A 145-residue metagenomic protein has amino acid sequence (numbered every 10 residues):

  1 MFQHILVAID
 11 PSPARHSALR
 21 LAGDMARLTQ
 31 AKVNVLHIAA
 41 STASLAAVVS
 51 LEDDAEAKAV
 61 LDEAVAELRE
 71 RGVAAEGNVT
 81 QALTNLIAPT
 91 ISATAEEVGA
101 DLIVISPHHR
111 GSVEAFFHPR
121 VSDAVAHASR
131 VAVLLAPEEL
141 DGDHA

Functional and structural regions predicted by a protein language model:
Q3-L51, V73, A128: Small/aliphatic-rich secondary-structure junction motif
G23, S92, D123: Active-site phosphate/pyrophosphate- and oxyanion-stabilizing loops and adjacent acidic/basic residues in soluble
V33, A75-G77, V133: Hydrophobic anchor at the start of a short beta-strand that flanks the dinucleotide cofactor-binding loop
L36-E63, T90, H144-A145: Acidic, proline/glycine-rich short linear motifs
S50-D54, T94-E96, V121-S122: Short, hinge-like loop/turn segments at secondary-structure boundaries
R69-I103, L140-A145: Structural beta-alpha unit
L102-A128, G142-A145: Glycine-rich, Arg-bearing micro-motifs that act as flexible, cationic patches
S106-P107, V133-E138: Short beta-strand elements of ligand-binding domains
